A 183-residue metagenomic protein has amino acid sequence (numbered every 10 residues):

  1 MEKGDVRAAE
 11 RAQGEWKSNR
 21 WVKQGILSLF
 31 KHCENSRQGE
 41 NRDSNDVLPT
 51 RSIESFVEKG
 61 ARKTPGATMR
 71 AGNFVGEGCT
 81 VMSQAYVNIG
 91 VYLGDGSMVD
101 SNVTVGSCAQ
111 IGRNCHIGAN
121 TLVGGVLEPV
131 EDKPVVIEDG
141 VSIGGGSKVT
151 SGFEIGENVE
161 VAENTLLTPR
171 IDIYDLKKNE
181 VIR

Functional and structural regions predicted by a protein language model:
E2-R62: Terminal amphipathic alpha-helical/low-complexity segments used for targeting or macromolecular assembly
V57, A61-N179: Structural signal for interior beta-strand "rungs" in well-ordered beta-sheet cores of soluble enzyme domains
V181-R183: Extracellular, surface-exposed repeat/solenoid domains
